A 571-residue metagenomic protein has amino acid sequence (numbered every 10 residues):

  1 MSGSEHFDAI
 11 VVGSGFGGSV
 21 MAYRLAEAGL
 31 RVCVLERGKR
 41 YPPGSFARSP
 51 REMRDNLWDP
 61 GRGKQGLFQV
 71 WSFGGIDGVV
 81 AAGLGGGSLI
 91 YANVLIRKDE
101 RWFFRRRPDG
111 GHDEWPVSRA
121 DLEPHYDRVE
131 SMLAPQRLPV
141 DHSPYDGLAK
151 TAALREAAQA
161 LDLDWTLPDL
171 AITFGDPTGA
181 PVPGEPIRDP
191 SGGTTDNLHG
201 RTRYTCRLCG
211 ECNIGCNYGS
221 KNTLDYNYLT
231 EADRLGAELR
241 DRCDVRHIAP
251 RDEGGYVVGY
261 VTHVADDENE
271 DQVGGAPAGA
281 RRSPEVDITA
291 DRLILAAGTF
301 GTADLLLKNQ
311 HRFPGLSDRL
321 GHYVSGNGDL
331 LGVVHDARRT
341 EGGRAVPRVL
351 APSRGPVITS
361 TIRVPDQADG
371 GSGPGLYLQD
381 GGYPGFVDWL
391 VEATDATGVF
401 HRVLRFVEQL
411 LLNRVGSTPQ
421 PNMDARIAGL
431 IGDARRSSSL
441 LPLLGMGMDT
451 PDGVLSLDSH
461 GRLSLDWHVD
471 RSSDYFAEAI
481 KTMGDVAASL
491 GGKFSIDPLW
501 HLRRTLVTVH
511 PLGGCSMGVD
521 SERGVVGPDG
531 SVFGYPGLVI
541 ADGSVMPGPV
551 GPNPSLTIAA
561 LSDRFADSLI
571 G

Functional and structural regions predicted by a protein language model:
H6, G184, C209-C212, R426-I427 (+4 more regions): A glycine-rich dinucleotide-binding beta-alpha-beta segment and adjacent secondary-structure elements that constitute
A9-V34: N-terminal Rossmann-like FAD-binding beta1-loop-alpha1 element of flavoenzymes
G15-F16, F300, V545: Residue-level detector of alpha-helix initiation sites
E27, G38-R48, Y218, N222 (+9 more regions): Glycine-rich loop(s) and the adjacent beta-strand/alpha-helix scaffold that form part
M53-S143: Redox-cofactor-proximal catalytic regions of oxidoreductases
W71, R106-P108, W115-G236, R240-R242 (+1 more regions): Conserved redox-cofactor binding core of oxidoreductases
S72-G78, W115, S283, S317-H460 (+4 more regions): FAD cofactor-binding and catalytic pocket of flavoenzymes
G87, A92, G543-S555: Glycine-rich phosphate/pyrophosphate-binding beta-alpha loops
